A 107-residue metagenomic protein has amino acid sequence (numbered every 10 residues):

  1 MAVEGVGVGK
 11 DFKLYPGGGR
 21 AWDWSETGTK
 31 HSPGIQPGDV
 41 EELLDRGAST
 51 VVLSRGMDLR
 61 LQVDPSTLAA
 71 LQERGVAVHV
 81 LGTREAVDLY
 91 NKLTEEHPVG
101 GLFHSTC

Functional and structural regions predicted by a protein language model:
M1-G38, D45, N91-C107: Non-catalytic interface/targeting segments
W22-D23, L59-V63, L89: Short active-site-adjacent helix-start/loop capping segments
G38, V63-S66, E85-D88: Short Gly/charged-rich anion-binding patches and loops
L43-H79: Mid-chain, well-packed structural core segment of small domains
R55-D58, T83-R84, H104-T106: Beta-hairpin (beta-strand-turn-beta-strand) motif
A77-V87: A short glycine-rich beta-strand->turn/loop micro-motif centered on a GG-aromatic cluster
